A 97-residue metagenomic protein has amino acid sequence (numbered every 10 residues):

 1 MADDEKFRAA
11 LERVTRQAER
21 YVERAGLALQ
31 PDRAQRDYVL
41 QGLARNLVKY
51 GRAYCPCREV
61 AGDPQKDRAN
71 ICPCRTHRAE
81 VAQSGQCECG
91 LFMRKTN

Functional and structural regions predicted by a protein language model:
A2-N97: Long, distal/terminal scaffolding or interaction modules with repetitive or compositionally biased sequence
